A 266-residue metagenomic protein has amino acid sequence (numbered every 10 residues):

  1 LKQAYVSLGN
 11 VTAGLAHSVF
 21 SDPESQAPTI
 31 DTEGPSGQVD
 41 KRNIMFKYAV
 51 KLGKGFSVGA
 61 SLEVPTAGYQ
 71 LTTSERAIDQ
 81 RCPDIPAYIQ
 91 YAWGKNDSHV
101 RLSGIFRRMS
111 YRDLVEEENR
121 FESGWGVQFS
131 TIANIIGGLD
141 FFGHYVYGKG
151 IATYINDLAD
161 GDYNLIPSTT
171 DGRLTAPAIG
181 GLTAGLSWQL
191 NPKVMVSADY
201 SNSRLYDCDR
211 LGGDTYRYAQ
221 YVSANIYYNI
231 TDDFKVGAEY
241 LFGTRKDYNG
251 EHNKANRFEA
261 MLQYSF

Functional and structural regions predicted by a protein language model:
L1-G68, R81-C82, P86, Q90-G94 (+2 more regions): Outer membrane beta-barrel
L1-S7, S21-G34, Y69-E75, S110-N119 (+5 more regions): Surface-exposed loop and membrane-interface regions of Gram-negative outer-membrane beta-barrel proteins
K2, D40-I44, R81-I85, N119-V127 (+3 more regions): Residues that define the transmembrane beta-barrel architecture of outer-membrane proteins
Y5-S7, K47-A49, Y88-Q90, Q128-I132 (+4 more regions): Outer-membrane beta-barrel architecture
N10, L15-V19, L62-T66, W93-K95 (+5 more regions): Transmembrane beta-strands of outer-membrane beta-barrel pores
N10-A13, K54-V58, N96-V100, G138-F141 (+2 more regions): Repeated loop/turn-to-beta-strand initiation elements of outer-membrane beta-barrel proteins
Y91-L211, T215-Y216: Detector for outer-membrane/organellar transmembrane beta-barrel domains, recognizing the amphipathic beta-strand
Y228-I230, N253-F266: Outer-membrane beta-barrel "beta-signal"
